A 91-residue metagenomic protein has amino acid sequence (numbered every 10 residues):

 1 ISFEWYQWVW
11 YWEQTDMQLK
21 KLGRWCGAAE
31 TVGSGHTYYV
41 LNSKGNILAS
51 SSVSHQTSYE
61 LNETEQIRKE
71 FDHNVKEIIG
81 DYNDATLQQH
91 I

Functional and structural regions predicted by a protein language model:
F3-W5, T15-I91: Retroelement integrase C-terminal DNA-binding domain
W8-V9: Predominantly extracellular/secreted Zn2+-dependent metalloproteases
